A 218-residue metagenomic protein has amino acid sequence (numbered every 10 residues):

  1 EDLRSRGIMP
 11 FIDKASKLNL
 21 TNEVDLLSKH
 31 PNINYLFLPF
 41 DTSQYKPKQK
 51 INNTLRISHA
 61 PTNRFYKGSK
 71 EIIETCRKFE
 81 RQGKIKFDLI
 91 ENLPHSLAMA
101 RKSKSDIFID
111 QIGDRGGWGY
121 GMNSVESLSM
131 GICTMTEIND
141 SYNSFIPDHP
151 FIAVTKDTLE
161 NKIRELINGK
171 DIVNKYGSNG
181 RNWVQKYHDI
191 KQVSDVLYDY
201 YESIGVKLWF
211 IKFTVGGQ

Functional and structural regions predicted by a protein language model:
D2-P47: Donor nucleotide-sugar binding/catalytic pocket of nucleotide-sugar-dependent glycosyltransferases
K46-K67, I73: Conserved donor-binding/catalytic core segment of Leloir-type glycosyltransferases
M99, G121-S129, N143: Short alpha-helical segment that forms part of, or immediately flanks, the ligand-binding pocket in carbohydrate-active
S103-G116, I132: Acidic donor-binding loop of glycosyltransferase active sites
Q111-G121, T136-P150: Nucleotide-sugar-dependent
S129-T136: Short hydrophobic beta-strand element within catalytic cores of glycosyltransferases and related nucleotide-activated
N143-R164: Change "using UDP/GDP/dTDP sugars" to "using nucleotide sugars
N168-E202: A charged, aromatic-enriched C-terminal amphipathic alpha-helix characteristic of glycosyltransferases across folds
